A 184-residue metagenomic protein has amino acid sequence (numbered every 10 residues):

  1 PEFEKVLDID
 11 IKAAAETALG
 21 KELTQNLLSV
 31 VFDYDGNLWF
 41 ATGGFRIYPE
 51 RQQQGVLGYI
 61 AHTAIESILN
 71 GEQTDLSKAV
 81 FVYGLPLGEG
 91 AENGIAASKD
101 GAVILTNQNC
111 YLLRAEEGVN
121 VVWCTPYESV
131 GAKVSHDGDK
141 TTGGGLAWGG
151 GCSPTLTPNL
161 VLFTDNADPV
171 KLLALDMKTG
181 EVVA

Functional and structural regions predicted by a protein language model:
P1-N26, V31-A184: Extracytoplasmic/lumenal domain signature
